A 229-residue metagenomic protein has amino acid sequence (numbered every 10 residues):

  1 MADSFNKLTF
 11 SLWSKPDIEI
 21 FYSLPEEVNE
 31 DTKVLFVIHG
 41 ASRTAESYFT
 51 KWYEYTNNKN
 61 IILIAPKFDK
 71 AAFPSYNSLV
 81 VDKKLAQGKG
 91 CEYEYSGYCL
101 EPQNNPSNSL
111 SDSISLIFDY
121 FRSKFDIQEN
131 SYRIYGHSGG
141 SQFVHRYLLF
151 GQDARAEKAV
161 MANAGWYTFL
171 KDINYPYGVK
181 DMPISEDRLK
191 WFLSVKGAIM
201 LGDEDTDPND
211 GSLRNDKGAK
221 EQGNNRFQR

Functional and structural regions predicted by a protein language model:
M1-V34, T44-S47, Y55-I62, A86 (+7 more regions): A domain-start/cap signature at the N-terminus of enzymes
Y22, S113-N130: Conserved acidic catalytic loop of the alpha/beta-hydrolase fold
H39-R43: Active-site glycine-rich loops that stabilize anionic/oxyanionic intermediates across multiple enzyme folds
A45-W52, F68, G211: The serine-hydrolase catalytic nucleophile loop
T56, F118, R122, Y147-L148: A conserved amphipathic alpha-helix that caps or lines the catalytic cleft of carbohydrate- and lipid-modifying enzymes
K59-Y76: Conserved alpha/beta-hydrolase
N77-Y98, N130: Short acidic, low-complexity segments enriched in Ser/Thr/Gly/Pro
E157-R229: The feature captures the conserved acid-bearing segment of alpha/beta-hydrolase catalytic domains
